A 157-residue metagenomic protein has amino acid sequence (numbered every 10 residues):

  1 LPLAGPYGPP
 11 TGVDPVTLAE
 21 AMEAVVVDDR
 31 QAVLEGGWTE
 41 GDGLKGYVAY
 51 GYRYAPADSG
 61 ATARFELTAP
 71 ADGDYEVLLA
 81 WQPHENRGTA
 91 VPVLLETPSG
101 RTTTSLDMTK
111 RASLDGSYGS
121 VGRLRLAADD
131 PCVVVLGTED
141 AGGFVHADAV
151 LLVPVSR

Functional and structural regions predicted by a protein language model:
L1-R157: Extracytoplasmic
